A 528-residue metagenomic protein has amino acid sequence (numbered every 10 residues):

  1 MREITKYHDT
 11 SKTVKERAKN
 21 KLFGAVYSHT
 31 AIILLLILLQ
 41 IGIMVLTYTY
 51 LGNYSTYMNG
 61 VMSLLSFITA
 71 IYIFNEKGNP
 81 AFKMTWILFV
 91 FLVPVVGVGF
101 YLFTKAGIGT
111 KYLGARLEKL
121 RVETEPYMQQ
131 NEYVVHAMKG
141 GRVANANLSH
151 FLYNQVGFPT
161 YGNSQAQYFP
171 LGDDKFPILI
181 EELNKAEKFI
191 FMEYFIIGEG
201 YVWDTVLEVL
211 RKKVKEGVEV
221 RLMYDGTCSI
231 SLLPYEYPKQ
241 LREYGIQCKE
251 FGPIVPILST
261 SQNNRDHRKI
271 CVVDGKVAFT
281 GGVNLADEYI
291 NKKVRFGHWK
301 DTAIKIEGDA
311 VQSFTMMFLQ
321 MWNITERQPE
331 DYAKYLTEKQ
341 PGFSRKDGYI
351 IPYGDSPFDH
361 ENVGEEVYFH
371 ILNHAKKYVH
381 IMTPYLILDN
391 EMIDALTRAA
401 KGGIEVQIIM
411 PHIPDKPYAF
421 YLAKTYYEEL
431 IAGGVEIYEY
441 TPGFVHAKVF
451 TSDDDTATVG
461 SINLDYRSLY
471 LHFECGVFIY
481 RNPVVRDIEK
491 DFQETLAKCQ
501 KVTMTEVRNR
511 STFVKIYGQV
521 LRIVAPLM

Functional and structural regions predicted by a protein language model:
M1-E366, H370, H374, R398 (+6 more regions): N-terminal localization/anchoring segments of enzymes in phospholipid and broader phosphate metabolism
F195, Y385, A419: Glycine- and other small-residue-rich loops at beta-strand/loop junctions that grip anionic moieties
M382-T383, M410, Y440, V459-G460: Thr-Gly-centered strand-to-loop micro-motif
Y385-Q407, P411, K416: Helical hairpin unit composed of two closely spaced alpha helices linked by a short loop
D394, F420-K424: Short glycine/threonine-rich loop-to-helix capping motif typified by GTGT followed within a few residues by an Asp-Pro
E436: Surface segments flanking catalytic/ligand-binding clefts of nucleic-acid enzymes
K448: Catalytic-core elements of nucleic-acid end-processing and repair enzymes
